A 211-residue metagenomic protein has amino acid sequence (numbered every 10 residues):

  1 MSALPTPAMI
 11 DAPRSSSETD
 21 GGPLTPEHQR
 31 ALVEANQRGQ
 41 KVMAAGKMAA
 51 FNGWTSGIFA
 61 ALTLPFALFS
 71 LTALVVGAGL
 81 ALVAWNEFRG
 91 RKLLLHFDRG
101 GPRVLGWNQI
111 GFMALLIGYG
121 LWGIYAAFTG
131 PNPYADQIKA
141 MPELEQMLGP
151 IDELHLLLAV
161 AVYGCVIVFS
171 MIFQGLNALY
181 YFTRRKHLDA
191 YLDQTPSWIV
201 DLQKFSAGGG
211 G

Functional and structural regions predicted by a protein language model:
S2-G211: Topology signature of small-to-medium multi-pass alpha-helical membrane proteins
